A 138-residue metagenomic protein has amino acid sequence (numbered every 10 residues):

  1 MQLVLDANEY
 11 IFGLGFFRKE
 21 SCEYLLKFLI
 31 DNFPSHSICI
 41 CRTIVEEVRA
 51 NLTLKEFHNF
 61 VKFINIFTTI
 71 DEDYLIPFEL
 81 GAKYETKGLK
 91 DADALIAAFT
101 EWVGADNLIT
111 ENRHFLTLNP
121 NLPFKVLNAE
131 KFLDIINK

Functional and structural regions predicted by a protein language model:
M1-C39, E56: Short, well-structured N-terminal submotif of metal-dependent ribonuclease cores
L5, I40, T110, L127: A conserved hydrophobic position in a structured secondary element of the catalytic/binding core that shapes
N8, T43-I44, N112-H114: Anionic group-transfer/hydrolysis microenvironments
F12, E47-R49, L116-L118: Short catalytic/ligand-binding loop motif for oxyanion handling, primarily in non-cytosolic enzymes, centered on
L14-G15, L52, N119-L122: Short, flexible helix/strand-to-coil boundary loops that buttress conserved ligand/catalytic motifs in alpha/beta
K27-Y84: PIN-domain endoribonuclease scaffold, especially VapC-family toxins
I70-N107, E111-R113, T117: Active-site neighborhoods of divalent-metal-dependent phosphate/nucleic-acid chemistry enzymes
D106, R113-K138: Acidic, PIN/NYN-like endoribonuclease modules and their adjacent C-terminal/linker elements
